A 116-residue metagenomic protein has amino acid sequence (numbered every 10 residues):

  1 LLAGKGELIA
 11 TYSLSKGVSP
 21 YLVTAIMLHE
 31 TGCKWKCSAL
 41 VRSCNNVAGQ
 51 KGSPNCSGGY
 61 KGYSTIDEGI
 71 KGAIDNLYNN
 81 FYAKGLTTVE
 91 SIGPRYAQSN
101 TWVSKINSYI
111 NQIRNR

Functional and structural regions predicted by a protein language model:
L1-T24, L28-R116: Catalytic cores of secreted/periplasmic lytic hydrolases that degrade extracellular macromolecules
